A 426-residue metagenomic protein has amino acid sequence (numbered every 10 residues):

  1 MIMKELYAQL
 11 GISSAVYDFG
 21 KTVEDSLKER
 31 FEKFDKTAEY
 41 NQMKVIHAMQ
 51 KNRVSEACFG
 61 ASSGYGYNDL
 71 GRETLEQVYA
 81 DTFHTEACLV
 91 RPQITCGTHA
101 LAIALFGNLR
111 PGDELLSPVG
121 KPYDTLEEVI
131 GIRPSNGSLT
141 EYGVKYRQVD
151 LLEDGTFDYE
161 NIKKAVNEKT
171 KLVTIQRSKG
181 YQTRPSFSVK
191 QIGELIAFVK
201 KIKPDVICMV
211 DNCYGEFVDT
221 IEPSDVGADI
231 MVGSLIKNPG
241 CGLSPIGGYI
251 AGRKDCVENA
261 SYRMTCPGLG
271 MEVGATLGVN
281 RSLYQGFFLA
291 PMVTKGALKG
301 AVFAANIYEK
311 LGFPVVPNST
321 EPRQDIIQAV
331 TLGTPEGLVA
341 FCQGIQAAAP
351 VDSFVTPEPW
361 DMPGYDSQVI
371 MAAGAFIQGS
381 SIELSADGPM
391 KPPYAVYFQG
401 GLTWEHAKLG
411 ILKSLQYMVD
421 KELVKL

Functional and structural regions predicted by a protein language model:
I2, L6-E24, K28, D35 (+8 more regions): Conserved PLP-enzyme active-site core in the AAT-like
S62, T82-T85: Flexible linker/loop signature enriched in Pro/Ser/Thr and Pro/Gly
S63-G71: N-terminal small-domain helix-loop-helix segment of the aminotransferase-like
E86-L89, D113-L116, K171-L172, D205-C208 (+6 more regions): Structural motif
E309-L426: Conserved C-terminal alpha-helix-loop-beta "cap" of PLP-dependent enzymes that closes/shapes the active-site mouth
